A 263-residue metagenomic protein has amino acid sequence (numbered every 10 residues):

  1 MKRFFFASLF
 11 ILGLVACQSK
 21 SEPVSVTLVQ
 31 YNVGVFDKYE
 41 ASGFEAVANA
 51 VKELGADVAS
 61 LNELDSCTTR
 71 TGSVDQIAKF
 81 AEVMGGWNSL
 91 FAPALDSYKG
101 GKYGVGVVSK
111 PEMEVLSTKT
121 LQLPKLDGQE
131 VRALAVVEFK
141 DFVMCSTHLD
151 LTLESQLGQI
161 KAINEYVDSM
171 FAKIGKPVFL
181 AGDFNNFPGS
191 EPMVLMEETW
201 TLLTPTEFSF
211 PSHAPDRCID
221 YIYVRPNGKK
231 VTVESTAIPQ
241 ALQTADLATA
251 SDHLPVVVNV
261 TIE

Functional and structural regions predicted by a protein language model:
K2, F6, V15-V83, D96-G101 (+5 more regions): N-terminal, active-site-proximal structural segment of metallo-dependent hydrolase catalytic domains
S25-D37, S117-K119, L134-D150: Active-site-proximal beta-strand elements of phosphoester/diester hydrolases
F36-K38, S66-G72, S97-K99, T152-E154 (+2 more regions): Active-site environment of divalent metal-dependent phosphoester hydrolases
E40, L64-F142, S235-P239: Structured beta-strand-rich core segments of catalytic domains in phosphoester-bond hydrolases
K52-A56, A81-N88, M113, E165-A172 (+1 more regions): Sec-exported extracytoplasmic/periplasmic mature domains
A59-N62, L90-P93, F179-D183, L203-T206: Active-site neighborhood of phospho(di)ester-bond hydrolases with catalytic His/Asp-centered motifs
M144, L149-S169: Active-site beta-loop-alpha substructure in enzyme catalytic cores, prototypically the cysteine-centered nucleophile
D168-F179, N185-E263: Metal-dependent phosphoester-hydrolase catalytic domains
